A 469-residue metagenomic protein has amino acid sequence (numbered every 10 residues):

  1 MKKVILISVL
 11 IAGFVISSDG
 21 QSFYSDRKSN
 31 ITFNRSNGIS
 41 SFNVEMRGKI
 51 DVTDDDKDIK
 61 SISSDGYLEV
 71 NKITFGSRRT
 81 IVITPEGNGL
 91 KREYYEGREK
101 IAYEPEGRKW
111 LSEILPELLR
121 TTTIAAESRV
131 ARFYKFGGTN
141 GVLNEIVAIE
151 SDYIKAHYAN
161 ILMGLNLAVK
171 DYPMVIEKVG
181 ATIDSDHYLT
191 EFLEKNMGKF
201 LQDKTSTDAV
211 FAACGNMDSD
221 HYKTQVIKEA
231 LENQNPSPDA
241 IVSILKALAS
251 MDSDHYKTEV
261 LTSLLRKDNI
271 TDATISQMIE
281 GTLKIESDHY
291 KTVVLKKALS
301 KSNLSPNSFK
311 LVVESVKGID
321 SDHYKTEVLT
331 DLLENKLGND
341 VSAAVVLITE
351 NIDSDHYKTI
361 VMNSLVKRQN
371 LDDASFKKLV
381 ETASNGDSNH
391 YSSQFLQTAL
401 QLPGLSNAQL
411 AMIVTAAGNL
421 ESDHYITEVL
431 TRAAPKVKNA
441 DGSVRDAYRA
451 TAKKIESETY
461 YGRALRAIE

Functional and structural regions predicted by a protein language model:
V4-G13: Sec-dependent N-terminal signal peptides
S17-S22: Boundary at the C-terminal end of the N-terminal hydrophobic targeting segment
S25-E469: Non-catalytic all-alpha helical scaffold/repeat segments
